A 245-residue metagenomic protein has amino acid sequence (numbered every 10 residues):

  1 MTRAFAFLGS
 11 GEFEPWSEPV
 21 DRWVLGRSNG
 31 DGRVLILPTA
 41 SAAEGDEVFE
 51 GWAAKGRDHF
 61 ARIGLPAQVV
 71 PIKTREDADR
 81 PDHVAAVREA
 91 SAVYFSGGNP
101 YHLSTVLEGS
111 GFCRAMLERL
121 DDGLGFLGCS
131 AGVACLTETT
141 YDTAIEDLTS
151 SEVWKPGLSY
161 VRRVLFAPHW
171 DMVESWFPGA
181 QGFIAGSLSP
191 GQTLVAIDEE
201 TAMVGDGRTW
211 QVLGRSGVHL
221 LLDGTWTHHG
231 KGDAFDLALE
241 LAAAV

Functional and structural regions predicted by a protein language model:
M1-D31, A40-A54, D58-A61, D142-V245: C-terminal and late-domain segments of enzyme folds
F7, Q68-V70, Y94-F95, F126-C129 (+1 more regions): General beta-strand structural signal in soluble alpha/beta enzymes
G11-E14, V69-T74, H102-V106, V173: Short, flexible loop segments at the rims of nucleotide/cofactor-binding pockets, characterized by
P15, E44, L103-S104, T137: Glycine/Thr-rich phosphate-binding loops of Rossmann-like dinucleotide-binding domains
G32, A67-Q68, F126, V218: Hydrophobic anchor at the start of a short beta-strand that flanks the dinucleotide cofactor-binding loop
S41-H102: Portal/gating segments that form or line small-molecule/metal binding sites
S96, S104-S175: Class I SAM-dependent methyltransferase SAM-binding "motif I" and its flanking Rossmann-like core
